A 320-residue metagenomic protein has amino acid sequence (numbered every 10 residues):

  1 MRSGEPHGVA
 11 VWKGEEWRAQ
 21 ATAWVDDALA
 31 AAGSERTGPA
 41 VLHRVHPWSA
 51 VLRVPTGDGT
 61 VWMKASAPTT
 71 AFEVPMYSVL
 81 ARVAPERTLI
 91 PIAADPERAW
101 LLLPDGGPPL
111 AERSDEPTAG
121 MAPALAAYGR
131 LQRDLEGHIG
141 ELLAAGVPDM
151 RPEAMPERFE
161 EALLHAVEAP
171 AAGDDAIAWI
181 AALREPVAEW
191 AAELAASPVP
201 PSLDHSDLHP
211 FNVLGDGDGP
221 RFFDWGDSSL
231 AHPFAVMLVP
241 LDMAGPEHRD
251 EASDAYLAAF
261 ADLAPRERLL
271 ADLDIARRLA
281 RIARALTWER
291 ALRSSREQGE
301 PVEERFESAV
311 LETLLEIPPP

Functional and structural regions predicted by a protein language model:
M1-G38: Juxta-kinase regulatory segment immediately upstream of eukaryotic protein kinase catalytic domains
D27-T37, A84-R87, A196, L263-A264: Short secondary-structure junctions
S34-P39, A176, D262-L273: Short, surface-exposed acidic
V41-D149: ATP-binding pocket architecture of kinase catalytic cores
V41-P55, W62-M63, A188-M237: Active-site acidic catalytic loop and adjacent metal/ATP-binding pocket of ATP-dependent phosphoryl transfer enzymes
S114-W179, V199-P201, S229, E300-S308: A cross-family kinase active-site recognition segment
A145-M150, P265-L279: All-alpha amphipathic helical-bundle segments outside canonical DNA-binding/catalytic cores that form hydrophobic
P233-A264, R278-Q298, S308-L315: Active-site activation/catalytic loop segments of kinase-like enzymes and analogous catalytic loops in related
